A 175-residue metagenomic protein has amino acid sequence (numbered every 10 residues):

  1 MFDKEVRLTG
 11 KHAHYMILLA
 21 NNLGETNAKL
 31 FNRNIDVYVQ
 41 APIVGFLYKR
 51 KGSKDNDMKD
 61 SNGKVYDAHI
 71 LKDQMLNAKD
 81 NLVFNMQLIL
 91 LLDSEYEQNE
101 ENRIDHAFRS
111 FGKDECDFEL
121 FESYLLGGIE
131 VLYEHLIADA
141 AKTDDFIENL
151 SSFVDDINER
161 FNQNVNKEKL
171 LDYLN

Functional and structural regions predicted by a protein language model:
M1-E25, K51-N175: Charged, low-complexity intrinsically disordered terminal regions and linker tails
L30-N56: Short, basic amphipathic alpha-helical segments that act as recognition/interaction helices in nucleic-acid-binding
